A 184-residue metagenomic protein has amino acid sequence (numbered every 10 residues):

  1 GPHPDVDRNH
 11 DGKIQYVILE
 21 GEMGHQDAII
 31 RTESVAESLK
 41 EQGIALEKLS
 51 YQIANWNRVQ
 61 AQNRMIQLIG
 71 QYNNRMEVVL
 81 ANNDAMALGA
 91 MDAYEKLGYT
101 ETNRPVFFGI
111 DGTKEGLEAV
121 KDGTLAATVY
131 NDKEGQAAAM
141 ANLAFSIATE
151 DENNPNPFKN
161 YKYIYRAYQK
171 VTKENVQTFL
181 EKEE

Functional and structural regions predicted by a protein language model:
G1-P2, I18, Y51, D122-E134: Short beta-strand elements at the ligand-binding edges of bilobed clamshell
P2-D5, K40, Q67-N73: Phosphate/pyrophosphate-binding loops at sites that engage ATP/ADP/AMP, CoA/4′-phosphopantetheine, polyphosphate
P2-Q15, T113-K121, L125-A126: Flexible loop/hinge segments that line or gate small-molecule binding clefts
V6-L39, L46-E47, A54, V59 (+1 more regions): Extracytoplasmic ligand-binding site segments that recognize negatively charged/polar headgroups
R8-K13, I44-L46, N73-R75, T100-R104 (+1 more regions): Short helix-terminating capping/connector loops at secondary-structure junctions
H10-Q15, L19-M23, D27, G135-E184: Hinge/cleft segment of the Venus flytrap/periplasmic-binding protein
T32-S34, S38, Q42, N175-E184: Short, low-complexity, polybasic intrinsically disordered segments
S34-V35, E47-E118: Hydrophobic alpha-helical
